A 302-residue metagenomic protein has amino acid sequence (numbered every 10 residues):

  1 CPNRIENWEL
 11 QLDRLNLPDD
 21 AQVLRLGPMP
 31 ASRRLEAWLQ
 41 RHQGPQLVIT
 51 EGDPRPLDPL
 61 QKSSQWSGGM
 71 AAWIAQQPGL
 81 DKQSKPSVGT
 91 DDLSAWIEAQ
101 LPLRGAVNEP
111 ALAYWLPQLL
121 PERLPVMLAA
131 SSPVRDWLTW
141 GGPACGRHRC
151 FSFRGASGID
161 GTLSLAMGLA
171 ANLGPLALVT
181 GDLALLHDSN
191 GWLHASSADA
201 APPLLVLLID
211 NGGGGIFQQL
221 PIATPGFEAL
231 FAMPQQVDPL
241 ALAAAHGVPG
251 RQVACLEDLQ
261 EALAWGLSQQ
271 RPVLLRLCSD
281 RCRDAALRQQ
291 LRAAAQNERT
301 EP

Functional and structural regions predicted by a protein language model:
C1-R4, D19-V23, A95-L103, R147-R154 (+2 more regions): Short, basic, glycine/proline-bearing loop/turn elements
C1-S94, A195, L220-P221: Glycine-rich, acidic loop regions that bind phosphate or pyrophosphate groups
D19-A21, G44-P45, E122-L124, L173-P175 (+2 more regions): Short coil/turn segments at beta-strand junctions that form active-site/ligand-binding loops
L24-M29, I49-G52, L128-S132, G181 (+1 more regions): Structural motif
R25-P28, L60, S67, L101-A106 (+3 more regions): Hydrophobic alpha-helical scaffolding
A31-R33, R135, C282-D284: Short glycine-rich, flexible loops that bind phosphorylated cofactors or substrates
D92-L173: Active-site diphosphate/adenylate-binding microenvironment
G141-P302: Thiamine diphosphate
